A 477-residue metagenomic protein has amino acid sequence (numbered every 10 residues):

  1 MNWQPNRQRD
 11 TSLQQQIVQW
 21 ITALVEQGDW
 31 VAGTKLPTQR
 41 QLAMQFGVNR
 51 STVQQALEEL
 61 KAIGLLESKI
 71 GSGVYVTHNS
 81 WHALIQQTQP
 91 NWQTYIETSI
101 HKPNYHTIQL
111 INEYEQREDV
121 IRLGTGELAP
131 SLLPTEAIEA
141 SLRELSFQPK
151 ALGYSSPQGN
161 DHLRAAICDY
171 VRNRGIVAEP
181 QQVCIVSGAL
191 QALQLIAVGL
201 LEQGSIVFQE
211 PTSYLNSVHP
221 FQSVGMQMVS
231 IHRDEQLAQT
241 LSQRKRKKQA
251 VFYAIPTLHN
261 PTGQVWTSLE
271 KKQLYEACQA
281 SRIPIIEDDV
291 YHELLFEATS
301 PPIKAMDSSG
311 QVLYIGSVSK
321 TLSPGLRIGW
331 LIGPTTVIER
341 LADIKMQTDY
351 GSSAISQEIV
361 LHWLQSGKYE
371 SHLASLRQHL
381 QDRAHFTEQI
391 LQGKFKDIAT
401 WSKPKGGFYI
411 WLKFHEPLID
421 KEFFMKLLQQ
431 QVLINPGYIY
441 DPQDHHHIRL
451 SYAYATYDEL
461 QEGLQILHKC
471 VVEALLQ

Functional and structural regions predicted by a protein language model:
M1-A140, M346-S352, S402, F414 (+4 more regions): N-terminal basic, amphipathic alpha-helical segments
S68, A178, I434: Short beta-strand "wing" residues that participate in macromolecule-binding interfaces
P149-S281, E293-M306, L380: Conserved core of the PLP fold type I
V224, A280-S281, G310, Q430 (+1 more regions): Helix C-cap/helix->beta junction micro-motif
S308, L313-Q378: Conserved core segment of the aminotransferase class I/II
Q378-E388, A399-K413: Conserved glycine-rich beta-strand-loop-beta hairpin in the small C-terminal domain of fold type I
L428-R449: Conserved PLP cofactor-binding pocket of PLP-dependent enzymes
